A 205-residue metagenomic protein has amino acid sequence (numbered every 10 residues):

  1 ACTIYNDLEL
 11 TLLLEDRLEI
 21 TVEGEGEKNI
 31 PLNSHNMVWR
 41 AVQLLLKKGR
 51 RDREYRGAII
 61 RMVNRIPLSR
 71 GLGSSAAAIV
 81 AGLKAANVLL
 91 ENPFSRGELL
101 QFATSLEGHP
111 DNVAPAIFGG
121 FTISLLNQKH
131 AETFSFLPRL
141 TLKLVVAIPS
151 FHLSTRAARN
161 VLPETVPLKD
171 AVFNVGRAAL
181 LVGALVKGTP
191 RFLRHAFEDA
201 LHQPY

Functional and structural regions predicted by a protein language model:
A1-R70, V88, N92-F94: ATP-binding N-lobe of GHMP and related small-molecule kinases
C2-I4, L12-L13, A41-V42, M62-R65 (+5 more regions): Fold-independent oxyanion-binding glycine-rich loops and adjacent beta-strand/coil segments at enzyme active sites
I4, L72-R96, I117-T122, N127: DPxDG-like acidic metal-binding loop motif
R17-V22, G82, R191-F197: Short, basic/glycine-rich phosphate-binding loops at helix/coil junctions that contact nucleotide phosphates
E19-T21, L72, T155-N160: Short, charged, solvent-exposed linker or helix-capping segments at domain edges/interfaces that act as flexible hinges
H35-V42, I79, L144, T155 (+1 more regions): A general structural signal for well-ordered alpha-helical segments in protein cores
R70-A77, L168-F173: Short glycine/threonine-rich catalytic loop with a Thr-x-Gly-x-Asp
F94-Y205: ATP-dependent small-molecule kinase catalytic core of the GHMP/sugar-kinase superfamily and closely related
